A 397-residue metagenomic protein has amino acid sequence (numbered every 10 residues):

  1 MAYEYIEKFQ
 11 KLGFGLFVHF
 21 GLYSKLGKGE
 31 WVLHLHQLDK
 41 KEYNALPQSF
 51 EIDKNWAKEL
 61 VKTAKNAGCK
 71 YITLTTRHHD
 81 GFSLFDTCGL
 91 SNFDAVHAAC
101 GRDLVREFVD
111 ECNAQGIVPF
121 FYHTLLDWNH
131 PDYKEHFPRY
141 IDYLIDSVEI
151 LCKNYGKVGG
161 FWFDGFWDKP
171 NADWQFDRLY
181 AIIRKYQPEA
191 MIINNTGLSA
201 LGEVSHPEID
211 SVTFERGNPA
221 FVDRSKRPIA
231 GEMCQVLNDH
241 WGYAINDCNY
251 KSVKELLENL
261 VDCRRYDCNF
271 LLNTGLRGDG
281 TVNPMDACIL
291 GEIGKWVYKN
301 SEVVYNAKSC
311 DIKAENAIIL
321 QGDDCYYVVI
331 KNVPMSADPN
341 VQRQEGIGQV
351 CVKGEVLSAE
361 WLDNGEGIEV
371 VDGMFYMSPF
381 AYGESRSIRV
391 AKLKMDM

Functional and structural regions predicted by a protein language model:
M1-M397: Mature catalytic domains of secreted/periplasmic carbohydrate-active enzymes
